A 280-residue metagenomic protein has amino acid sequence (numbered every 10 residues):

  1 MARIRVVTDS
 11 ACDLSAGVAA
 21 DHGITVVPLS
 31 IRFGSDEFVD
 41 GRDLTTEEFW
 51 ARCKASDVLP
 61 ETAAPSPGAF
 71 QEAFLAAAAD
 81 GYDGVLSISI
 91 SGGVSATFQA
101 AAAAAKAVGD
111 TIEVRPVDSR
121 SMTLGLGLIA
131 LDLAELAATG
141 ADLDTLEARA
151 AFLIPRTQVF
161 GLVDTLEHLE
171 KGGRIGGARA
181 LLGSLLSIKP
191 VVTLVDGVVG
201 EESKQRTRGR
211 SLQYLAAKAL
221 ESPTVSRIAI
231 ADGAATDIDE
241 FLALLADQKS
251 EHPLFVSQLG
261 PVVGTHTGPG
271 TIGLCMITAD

Functional and structural regions predicted by a protein language model:
R3-R5, A11-T25, L29-R32, G93-R115 (+1 more regions): Mixed-charge interfacial surface used for oligomerization/domain docking and macromolecular partner engagement
I4-A69: N-terminal glycine-rich anion-binding loop in soluble enzyme alpha/beta folds
F38, E72, E202: Short Asp/Glu-rich motifs
C53-K54, A78, A137, E170: Hydrophobic residues in alpha-helical segments
V58-G68, S89-A96, R120-S121: Short coil/turn segments at secondary-structure boundaries
A69-A101, A105: N-terminal glycine-rich phosphate/adenylate-binding segment common to multiple enzyme folds
